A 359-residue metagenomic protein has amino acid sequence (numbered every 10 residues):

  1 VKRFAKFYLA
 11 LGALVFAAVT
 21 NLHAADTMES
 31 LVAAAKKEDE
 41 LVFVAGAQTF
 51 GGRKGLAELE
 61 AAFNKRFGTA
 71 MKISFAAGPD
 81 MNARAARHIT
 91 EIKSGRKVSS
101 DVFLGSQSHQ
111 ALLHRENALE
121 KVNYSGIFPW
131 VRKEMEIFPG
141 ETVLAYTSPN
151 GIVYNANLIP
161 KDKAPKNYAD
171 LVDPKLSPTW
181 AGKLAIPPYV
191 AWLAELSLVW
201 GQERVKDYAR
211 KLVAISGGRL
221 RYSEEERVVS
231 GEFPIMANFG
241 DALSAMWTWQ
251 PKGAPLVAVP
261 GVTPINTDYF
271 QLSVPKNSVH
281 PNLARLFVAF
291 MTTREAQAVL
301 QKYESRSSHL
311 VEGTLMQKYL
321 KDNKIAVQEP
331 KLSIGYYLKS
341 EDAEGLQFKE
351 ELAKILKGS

Functional and structural regions predicted by a protein language model:
V1-A10: Bacterial N-terminal signal peptides that target proteins for export
V15-H23: C-terminal segment of classical bacterial N-terminal signal peptides
A24-F43, N64-K65, T69-A70, S177-A181: Immediate post-signal peptide segment of exported/extracytoplasmic ligand-binding proteins
D26-M28, E38-L56, F270: Extracytoplasmic "Venus flytrap"
V44-A61, I73-I89, R96-F233, M246: Extracytoplasmic ligand-binding site segments that recognize negatively charged/polar headgroups
W200-V205, I215-N277, E312-K324: Extracytoplasmic/periplasmic substrate-binding proteins
N266, F270-G335: Mature extracytoplasmic/periplasmic domains
Q328-S359: Conserved C-terminal helix/tail region of periplasmic/extracytoplasmic solute-binding proteins
